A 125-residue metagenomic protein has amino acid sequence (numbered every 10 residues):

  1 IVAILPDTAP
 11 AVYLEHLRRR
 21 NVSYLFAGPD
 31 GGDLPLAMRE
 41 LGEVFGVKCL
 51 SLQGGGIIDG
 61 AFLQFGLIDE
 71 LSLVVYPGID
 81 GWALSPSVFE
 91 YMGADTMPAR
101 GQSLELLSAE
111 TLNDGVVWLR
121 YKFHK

Functional and structural regions predicted by a protein language model:
I1-K125: Enzymes that bind and transform nitrogen-containing heteroaromatic metabolites
